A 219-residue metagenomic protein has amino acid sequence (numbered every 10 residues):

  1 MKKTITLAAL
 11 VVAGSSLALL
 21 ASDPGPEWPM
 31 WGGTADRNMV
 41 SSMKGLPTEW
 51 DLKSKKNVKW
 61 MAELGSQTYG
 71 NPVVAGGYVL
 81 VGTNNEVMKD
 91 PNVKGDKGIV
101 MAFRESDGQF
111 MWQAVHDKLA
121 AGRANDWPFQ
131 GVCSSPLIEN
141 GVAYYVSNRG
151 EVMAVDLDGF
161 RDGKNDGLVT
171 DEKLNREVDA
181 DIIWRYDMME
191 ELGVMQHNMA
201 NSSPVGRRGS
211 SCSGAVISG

Functional and structural regions predicted by a protein language model:
M1-A9: Bacterial N-terminal signal peptides that target proteins for export
A8-A18: Bacterial N-terminal signal peptides
L20-G219: Noncatalytic, solvent-exposed loop/strand surfaces of beta-propeller-type extracellular/periplasmic domains
